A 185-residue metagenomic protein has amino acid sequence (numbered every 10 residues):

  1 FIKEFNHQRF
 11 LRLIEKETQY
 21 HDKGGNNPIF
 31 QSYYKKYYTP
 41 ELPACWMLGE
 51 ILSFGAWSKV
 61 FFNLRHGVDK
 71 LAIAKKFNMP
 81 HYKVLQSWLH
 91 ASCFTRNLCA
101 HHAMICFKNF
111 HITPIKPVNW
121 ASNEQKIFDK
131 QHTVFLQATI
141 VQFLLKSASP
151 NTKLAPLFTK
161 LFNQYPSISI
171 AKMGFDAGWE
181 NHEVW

Functional and structural regions predicted by a protein language model:
F1-W185: Long, contiguous internal "core" modules enriched in hydrophobic/ aromatic residues
